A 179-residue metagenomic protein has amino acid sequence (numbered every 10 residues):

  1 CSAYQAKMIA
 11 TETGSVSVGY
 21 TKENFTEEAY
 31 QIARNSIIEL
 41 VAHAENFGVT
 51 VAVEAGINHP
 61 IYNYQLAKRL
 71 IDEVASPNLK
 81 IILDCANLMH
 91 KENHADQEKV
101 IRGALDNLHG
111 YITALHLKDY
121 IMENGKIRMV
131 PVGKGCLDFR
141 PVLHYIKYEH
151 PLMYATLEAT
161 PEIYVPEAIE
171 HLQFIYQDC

Functional and structural regions predicted by a protein language model:
C1-I81: Active-site acidic/histidine proton-transfer and metal-coordination neighborhood in alpha/beta enzyme cores
K7, I61-C179: Histidine-acidic metal/acid-base catalytic patches
